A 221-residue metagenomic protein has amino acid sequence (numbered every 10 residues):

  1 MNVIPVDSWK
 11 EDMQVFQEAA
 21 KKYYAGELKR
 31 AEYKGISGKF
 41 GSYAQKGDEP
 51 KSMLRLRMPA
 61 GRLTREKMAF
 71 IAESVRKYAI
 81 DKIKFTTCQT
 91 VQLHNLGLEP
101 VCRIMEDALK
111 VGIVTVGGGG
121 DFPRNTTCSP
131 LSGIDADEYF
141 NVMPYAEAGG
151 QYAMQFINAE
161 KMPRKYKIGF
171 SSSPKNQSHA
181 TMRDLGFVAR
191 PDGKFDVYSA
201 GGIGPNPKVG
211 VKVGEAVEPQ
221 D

Functional and structural regions predicted by a protein language model:
M1-L54, E66-F70, S74-Y78, D192-Y198 (+3 more regions): Iron-sulfur (Fe-S) cluster-binding modules
A25-L28, K51-D192: Small-residue-enriched alpha-helical segments and adjacent helix-cap loops that form tight helix-helix packing
S132-F140, V211-Q220: Flexible, glycine/proline-enriched loop segments at strand-loop-helix junctions that form or flank small-ligand binding
